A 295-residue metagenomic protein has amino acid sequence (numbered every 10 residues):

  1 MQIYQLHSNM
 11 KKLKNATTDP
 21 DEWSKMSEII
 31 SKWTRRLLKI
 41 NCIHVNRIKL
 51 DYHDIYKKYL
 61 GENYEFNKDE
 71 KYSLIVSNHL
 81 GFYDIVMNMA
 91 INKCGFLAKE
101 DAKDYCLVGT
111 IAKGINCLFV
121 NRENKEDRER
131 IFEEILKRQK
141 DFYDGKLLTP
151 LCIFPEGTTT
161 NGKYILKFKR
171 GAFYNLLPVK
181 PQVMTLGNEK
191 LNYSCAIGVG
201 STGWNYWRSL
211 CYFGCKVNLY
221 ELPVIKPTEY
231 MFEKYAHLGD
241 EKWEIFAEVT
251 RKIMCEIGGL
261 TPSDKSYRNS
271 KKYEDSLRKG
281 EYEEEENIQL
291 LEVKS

Functional and structural regions predicted by a protein language model:
M1-S24, E28, K32, R36 (+2 more regions): Eukaryotic N-terminal low-complexity, Ser/Thr- and Lys/Arg-rich leader segments that predominantly function as
Y4-T34, L38-N41, N67-E129: Catalytic core of membrane glycerolipid acyltransferases/transacylases, capturing the structured, soluble-facing
R35-S73, E134-F142, P223, E283-E286: A short, well-structured juxtamembrane/interface segment
N46, V76, G95, L118-F119 (+3 more regions): Beta-strand cores of modular interaction/reader domains in eukaryotic scaffold and signaling proteins, especially PDZ
Y59-N63, K68, G81-Y83, Y105 (+2 more regions): Eukaryotic intrinsically disordered and solvent-exposed regulatory patches
Y72, L148-C152: Loop/turn-to-beta-strand initiation segments
L107-G109, G114, T149-P150, G157 (+2 more regions): A cross-family acyltransferase "interaction/gating" segment
L210-S295: Long, non-transmembrane cytosolic or organellar matrix-exposed soluble domains/tails of integral membrane proteins
